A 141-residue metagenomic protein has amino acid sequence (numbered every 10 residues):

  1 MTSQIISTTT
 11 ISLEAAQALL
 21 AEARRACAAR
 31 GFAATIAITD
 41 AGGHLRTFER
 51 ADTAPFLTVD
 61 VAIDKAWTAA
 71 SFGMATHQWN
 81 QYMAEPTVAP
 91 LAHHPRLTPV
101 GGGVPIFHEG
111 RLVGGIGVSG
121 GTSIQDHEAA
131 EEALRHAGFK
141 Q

Functional and structural regions predicted by a protein language model:
M1-Q141: Flexible, solvent-exposed loop/hinge segments and secondary-structure transition points
